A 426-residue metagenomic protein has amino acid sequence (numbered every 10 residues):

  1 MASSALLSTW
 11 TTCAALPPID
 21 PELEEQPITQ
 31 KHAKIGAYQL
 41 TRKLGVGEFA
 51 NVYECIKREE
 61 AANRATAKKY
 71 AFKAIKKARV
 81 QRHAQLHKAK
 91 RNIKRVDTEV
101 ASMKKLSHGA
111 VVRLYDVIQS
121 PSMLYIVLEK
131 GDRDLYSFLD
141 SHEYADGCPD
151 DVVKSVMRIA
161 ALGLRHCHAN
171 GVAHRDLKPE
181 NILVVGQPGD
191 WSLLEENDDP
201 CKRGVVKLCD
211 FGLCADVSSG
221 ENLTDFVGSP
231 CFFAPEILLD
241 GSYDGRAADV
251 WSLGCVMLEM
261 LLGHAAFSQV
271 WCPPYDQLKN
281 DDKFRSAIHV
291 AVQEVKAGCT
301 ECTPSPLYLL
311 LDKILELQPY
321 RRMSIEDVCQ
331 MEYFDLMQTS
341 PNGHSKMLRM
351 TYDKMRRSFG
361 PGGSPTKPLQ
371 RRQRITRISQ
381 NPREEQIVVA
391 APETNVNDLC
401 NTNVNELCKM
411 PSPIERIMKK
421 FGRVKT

Functional and structural regions predicted by a protein language model:
A2-H32, T41: Juxta-kinase regulatory segment immediately upstream of eukaryotic protein kinase catalytic domains
T41-E48, V52: Protein kinase glycine-rich loop
Q85-A89, D140-H142, H264-E316: C-terminal lobe of the eukaryotic/viral protein kinase catalytic domain
V117: Activation-segment/catalytic-loop signature of the eukaryotic protein kinase fold
P121-D134: Conserved short submotifs of the Hanks-type protein kinase catalytic core that shape the nucleotide-binding pocket
V156-M157: Activation segment signature within eukaryotic-like protein kinase domains
E316-P341: Terminal C-lobe "cap" of eukaryotic-type protein kinase domains
